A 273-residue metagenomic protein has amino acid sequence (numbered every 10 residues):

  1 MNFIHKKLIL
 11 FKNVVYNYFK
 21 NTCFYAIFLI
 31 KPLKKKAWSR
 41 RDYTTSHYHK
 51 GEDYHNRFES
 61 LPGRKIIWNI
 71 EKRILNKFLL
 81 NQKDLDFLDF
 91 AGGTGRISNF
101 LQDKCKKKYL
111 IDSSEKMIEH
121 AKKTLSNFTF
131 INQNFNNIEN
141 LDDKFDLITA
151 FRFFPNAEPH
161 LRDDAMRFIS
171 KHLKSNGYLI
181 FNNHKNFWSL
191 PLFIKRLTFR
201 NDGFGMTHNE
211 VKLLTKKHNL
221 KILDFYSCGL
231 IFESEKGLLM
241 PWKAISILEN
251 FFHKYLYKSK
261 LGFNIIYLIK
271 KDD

Functional and structural regions predicted by a protein language model:
H5-N81: Conserved class I S-adenosyl-L-methionine
T94-N137: Class I SAM-dependent methyltransferase SAM/SAH-binding core
T149: A conserved beta-strand element that flanks and buttresses the S-adenosyl-L-methionine
D163-S175: A short glycine-rich, Lys/Arg-flanked "PGG" loop and its adjoining helix->strand segment in the class I
N176-N183: Conserved beta-strand signature within the Rossmann-like core of class I S-adenosyl-L-methionine
H184-D202: Short, glycine-/aromatic-enriched active-site segment of Class I SAM-dependent methyltransferases
K195-R196, D224-D273: A C-terminal cap/extension of S-adenosyl-L-methionine-dependent methyltransferases that defines the acceptor-substrate
G203-N219: Short alpha-helix
